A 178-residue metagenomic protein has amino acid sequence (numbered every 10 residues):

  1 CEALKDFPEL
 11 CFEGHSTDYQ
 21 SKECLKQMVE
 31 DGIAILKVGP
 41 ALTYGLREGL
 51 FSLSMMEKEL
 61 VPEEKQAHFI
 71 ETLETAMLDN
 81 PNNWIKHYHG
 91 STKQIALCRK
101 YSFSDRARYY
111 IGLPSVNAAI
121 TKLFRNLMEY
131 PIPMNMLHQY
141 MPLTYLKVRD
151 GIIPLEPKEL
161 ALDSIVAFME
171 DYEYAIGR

Functional and structural regions predicted by a protein language model:
C1-A3: Active-site loop/helix belt of alpha/beta enzymes
K5-Y19, E23-R178: Flexible, acidic glycine-rich loops studded with aromatic residues
